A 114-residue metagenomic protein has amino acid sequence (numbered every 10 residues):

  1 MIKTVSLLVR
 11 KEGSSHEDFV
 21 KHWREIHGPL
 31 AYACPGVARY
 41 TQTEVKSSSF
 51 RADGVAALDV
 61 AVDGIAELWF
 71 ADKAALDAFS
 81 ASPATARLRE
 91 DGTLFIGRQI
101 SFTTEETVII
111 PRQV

Functional and structural regions predicted by a protein language model:
M1-V114: Macromolecular interaction modules
